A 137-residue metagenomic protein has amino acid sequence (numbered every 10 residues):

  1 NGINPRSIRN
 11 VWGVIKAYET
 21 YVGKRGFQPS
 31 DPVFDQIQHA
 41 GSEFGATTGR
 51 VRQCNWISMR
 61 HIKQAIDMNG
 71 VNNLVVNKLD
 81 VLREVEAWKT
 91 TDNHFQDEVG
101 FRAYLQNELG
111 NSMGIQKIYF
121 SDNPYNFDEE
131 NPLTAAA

Functional and structural regions predicted by a protein language model:
N1-A137: Non-transmembrane, aqueous-exposed alpha-helical and coiled segments at domain scale
